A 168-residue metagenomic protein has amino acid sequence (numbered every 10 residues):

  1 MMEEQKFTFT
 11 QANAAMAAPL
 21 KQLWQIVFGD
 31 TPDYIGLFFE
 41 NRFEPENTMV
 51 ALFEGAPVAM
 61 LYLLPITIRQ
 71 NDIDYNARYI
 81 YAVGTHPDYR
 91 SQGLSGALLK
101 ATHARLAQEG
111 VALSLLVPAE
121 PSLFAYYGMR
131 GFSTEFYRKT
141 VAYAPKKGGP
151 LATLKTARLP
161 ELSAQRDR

Functional and structural regions predicted by a protein language model:
F7-V83, R168: A conserved beta-strand-loop-helix scaffold within acyl/acetyltransferase catalytic domains
A15, P121-S122: Short alpha-helical
A18, F124-A125: Alpha-helical elements of the RecA-like P-loop NTPase motor core of helicases
I66-I68, D88, P121: Short coil/turn motifs at secondary-structure junctions
A82-T85, S91-A104, M129: Conserved acetyl-CoA-binding loop-helix of GNAT-fold acetyltransferases
L99, L106-A119: Conserved GNAT acetyl-CoA-binding A-motif
Y126-F132: Conserved active-site tyrosine of GNAT-family acetyltransferases
S133-R168: Amide-forming acyltransferase catalytic core, primarily the GNAT-like/NAT-type and related acyltransferase folds
